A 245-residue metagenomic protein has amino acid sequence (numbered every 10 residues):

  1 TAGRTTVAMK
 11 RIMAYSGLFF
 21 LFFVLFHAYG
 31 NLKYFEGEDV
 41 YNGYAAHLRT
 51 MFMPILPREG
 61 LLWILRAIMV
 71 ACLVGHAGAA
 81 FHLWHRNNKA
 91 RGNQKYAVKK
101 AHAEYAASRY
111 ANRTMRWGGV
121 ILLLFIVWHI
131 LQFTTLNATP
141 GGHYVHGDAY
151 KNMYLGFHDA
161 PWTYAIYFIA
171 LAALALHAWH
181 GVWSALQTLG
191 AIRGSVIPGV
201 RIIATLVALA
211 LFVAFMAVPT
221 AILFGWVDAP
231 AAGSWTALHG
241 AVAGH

Functional and structural regions predicted by a protein language model:
T1-H245: Membrane-embedded alpha-helical bundles that constitute the cytochrome b-like, heme-associated redox core of multi-pass
